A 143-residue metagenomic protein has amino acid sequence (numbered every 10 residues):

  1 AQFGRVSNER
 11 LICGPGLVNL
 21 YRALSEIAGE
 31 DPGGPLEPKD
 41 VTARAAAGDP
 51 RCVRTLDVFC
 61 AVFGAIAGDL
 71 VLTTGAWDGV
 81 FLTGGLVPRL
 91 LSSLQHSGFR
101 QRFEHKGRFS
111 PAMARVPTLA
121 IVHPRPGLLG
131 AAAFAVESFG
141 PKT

Functional and structural regions predicted by a protein language model:
Q2-T143: ATP-binding/phosphotransfer module of carbohydrate and carboxylate kinases, centering on a glycine-rich
